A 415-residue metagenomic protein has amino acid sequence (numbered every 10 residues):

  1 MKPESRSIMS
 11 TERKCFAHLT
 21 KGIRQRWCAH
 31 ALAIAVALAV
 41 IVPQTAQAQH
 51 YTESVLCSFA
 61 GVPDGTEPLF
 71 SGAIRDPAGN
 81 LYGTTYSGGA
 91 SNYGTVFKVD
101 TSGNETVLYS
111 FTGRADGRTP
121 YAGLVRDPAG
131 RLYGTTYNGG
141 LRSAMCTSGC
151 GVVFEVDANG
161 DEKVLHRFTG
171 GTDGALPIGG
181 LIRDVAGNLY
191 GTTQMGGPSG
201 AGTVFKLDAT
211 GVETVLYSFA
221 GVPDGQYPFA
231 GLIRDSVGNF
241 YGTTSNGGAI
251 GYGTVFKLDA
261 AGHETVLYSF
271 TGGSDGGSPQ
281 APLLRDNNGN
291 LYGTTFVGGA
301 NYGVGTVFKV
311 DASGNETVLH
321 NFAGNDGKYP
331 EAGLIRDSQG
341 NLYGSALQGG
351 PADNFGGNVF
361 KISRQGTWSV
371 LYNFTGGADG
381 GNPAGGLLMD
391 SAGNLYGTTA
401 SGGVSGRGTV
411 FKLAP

Functional and structural regions predicted by a protein language model:
K2-P415: Extracellular beta-propeller repeat domains
